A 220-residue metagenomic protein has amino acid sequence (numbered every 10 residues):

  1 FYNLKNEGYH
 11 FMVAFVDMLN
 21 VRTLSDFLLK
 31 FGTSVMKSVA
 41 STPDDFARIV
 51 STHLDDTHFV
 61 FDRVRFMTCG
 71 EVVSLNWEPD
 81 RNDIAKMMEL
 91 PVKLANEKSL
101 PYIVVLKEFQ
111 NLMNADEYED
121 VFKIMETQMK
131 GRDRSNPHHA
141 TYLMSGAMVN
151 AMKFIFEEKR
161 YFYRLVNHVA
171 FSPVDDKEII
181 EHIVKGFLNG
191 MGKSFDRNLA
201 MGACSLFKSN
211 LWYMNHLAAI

Functional and structural regions predicted by a protein language model:
F1-I103, L112-M113, Y118: P-loop NTPase nucleotide-binding core
Y2-N6, T127-K130, E157, A219: Short, well-ordered alpha-helices that flank and scaffold nucleotide-derived cofactor binding pockets
Y9-V13, H138-A140, Y163-N167: Short glycine-/polar-rich loops that comprise or flank the Walker A/P-loop and associated switch/sensor motifs
R22-D26, N150-I155, I180: Switch/connector loops and helix/strand junctions flanking conserved nucleotide-binding motifs in nucleotide-processing
S38, N198-G202, L211-H216: Conserved GTP-binding G-domain of TRAFAC-class P-loop NTPases and closely related GTPase folds
N96-V105, N111-K159, F171: Sensor-1/coupling segment of RecA-like P-loop NTPase cores
V169-L199, L206, L217: Conserved small helical "lid"/interfacial subdomain of P-loop NTPases
S209, A219-I220: AAA+ ATPase "lid" subdomain C-terminal helix
